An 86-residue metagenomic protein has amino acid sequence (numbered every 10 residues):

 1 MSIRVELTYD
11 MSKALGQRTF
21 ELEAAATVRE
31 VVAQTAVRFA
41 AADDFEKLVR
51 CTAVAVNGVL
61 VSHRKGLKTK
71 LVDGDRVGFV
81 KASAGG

Functional and structural regions predicted by a protein language model:
M1-G85: Ubiquitin-like/PB1-type beta-grasp interaction modules and other compact soluble beta-rich domains
